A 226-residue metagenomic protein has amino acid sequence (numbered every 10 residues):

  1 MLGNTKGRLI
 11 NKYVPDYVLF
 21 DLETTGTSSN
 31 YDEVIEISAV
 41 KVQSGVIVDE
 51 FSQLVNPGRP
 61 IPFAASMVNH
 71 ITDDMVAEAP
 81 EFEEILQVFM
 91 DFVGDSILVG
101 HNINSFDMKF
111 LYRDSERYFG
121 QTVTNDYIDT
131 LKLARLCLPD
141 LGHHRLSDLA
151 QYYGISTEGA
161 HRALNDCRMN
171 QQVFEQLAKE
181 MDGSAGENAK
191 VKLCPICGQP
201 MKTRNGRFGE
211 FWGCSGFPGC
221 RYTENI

Functional and structural regions predicted by a protein language model:
M1-Y112, E116-R117, Q121, P139 (+2 more regions): Conserved non-catalytic scaffold segment of RNase H-like nuclease domains
Y127-H144: Short alpha-helix plus adjacent loop in nuclease-associated cores
S147, V191, F211, F217: Residues immediately within or flanking Cys/His clusters that coordinate Zn2+ in small zinc-binding modules
R162-E175: Acidic, divalent-metal-coordinating active-site segment for phosphoryl/phosphodiester hydrolysis, typified by short
Q176-K192: Mixed-charge, glycine-rich, non-catalytic linkers/tails in nucleic-acid processing enzymes
C194-C197, C214: Short cysteine-rich clusters marking metal-coordination/redox-active sites
N205-G213: Short linker/helix segments within small regulatory modules
P218-I226: Short metal-binding segments enriched for Cys and/or His
